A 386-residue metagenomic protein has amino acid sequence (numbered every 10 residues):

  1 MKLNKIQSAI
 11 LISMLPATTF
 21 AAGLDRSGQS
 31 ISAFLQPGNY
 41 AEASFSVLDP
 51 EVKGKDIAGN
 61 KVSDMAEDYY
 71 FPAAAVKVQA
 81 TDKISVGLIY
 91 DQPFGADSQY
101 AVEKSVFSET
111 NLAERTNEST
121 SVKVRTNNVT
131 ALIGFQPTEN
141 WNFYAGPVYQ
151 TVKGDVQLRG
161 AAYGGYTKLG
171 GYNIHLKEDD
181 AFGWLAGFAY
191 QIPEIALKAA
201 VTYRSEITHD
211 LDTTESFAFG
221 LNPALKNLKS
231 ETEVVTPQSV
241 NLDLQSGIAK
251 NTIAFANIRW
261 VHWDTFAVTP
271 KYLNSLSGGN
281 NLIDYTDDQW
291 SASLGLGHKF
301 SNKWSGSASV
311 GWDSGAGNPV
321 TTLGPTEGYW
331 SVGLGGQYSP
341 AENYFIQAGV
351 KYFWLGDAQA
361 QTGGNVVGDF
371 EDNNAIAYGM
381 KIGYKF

Functional and structural regions predicted by a protein language model:
K2-A101: N-terminal, post-signal peptide beta-strand-biased segments of exported outer-membrane/organellar beta-barrel and other
L24-D25, G54-N60, F71, A80-F386: Outer-membrane beta-barrel porins/channels
